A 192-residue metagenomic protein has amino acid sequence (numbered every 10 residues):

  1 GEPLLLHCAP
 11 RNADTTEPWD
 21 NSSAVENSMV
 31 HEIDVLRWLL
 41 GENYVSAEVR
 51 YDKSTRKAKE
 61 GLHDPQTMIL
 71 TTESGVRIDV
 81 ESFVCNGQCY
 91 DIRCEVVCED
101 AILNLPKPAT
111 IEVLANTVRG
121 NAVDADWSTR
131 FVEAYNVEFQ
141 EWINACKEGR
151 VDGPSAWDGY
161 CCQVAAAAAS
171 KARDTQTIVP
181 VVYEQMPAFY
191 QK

Functional and structural regions predicted by a protein language model:
G1-T16: A contiguous active-site-proximal alpha/beta segment in oxidoreductase catalytic domains
L6-A9, V49, V181: Short glycine/serine/threonine-enriched helix-capping/active-site loop that flanks the nucleotide-sugar donor pocket
T15-C89, W157: Rossmann-like dinucleotide-binding domain that binds NAD(P)(H)
N27, V137, P154: Residue-level signal for the nucleotide or nucleotide-sugar donor/cofactor binding architecture
E32-I33, N136-Q140, Q163-A167: A general structural signal for well-ordered alpha-helical segments in protein cores
Y51-K53, K57-G61, E73-E138, F189: NAD(P)-dinucleotide binding in Rossmann-like oxidoreductases
N144-K192: C-terminal helix-rich "cap/oligomerization" subdomain common to oxidoreductases
